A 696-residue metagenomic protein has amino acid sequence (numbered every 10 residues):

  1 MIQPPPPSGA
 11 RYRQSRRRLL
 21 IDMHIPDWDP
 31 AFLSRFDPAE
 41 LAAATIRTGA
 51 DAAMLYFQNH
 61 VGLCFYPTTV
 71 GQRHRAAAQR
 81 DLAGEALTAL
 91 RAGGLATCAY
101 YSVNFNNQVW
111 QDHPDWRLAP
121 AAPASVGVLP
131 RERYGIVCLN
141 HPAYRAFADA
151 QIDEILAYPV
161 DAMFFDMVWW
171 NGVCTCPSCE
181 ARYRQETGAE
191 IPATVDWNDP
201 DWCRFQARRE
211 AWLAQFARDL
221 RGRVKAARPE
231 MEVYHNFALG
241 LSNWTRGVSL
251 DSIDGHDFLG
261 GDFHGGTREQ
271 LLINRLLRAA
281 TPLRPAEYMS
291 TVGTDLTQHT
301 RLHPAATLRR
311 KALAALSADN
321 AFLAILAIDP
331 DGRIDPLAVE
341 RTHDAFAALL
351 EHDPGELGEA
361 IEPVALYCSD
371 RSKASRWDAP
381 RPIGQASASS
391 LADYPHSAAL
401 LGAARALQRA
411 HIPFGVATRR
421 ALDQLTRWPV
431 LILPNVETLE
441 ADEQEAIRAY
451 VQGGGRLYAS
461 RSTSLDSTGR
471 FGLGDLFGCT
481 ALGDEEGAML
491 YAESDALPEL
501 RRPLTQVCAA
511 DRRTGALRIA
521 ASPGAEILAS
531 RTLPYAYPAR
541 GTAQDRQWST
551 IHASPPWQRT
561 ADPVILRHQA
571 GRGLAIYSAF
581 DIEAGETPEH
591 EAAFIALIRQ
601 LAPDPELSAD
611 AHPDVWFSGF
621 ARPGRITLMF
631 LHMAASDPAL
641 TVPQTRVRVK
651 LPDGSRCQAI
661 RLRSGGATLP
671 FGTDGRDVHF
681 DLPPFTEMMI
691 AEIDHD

Functional and structural regions predicted by a protein language model:
I2-S8, Y12-S15, A44, A76 (+5 more regions): Carbohydrate-binding surfaces of carbohydrate-active enzymes
P5-L33: Boundary/entry segment of secreted carbohydrate-active catalytic domains
P30-I46, P142-I155, G240-L250, N274 (+2 more regions): Short, acidic/polar
F36-V61, Y158, A312, G402 (+2 more regions): Catalytic domains of carbohydrate-active enzymes, especially glycoside hydrolases
I46-L82, F105-E132, L139, L156 (+5 more regions): Aromatic-lined carbohydrate-binding/catalytic grooves of carbohydrate-active enzymes
A50-A52, D161, A321-F322, P429: Short acidic/polar active-site loop segments enriched in Thr and Asp
A99, V103-Y158, I191-Q206, R218 (+1 more regions): Active-site-adjacent "subsite" loops/lids of carbohydrate-active enzymes
A143-S252: Active-site neighborhood of glycoside hydrolase catalytic domains
